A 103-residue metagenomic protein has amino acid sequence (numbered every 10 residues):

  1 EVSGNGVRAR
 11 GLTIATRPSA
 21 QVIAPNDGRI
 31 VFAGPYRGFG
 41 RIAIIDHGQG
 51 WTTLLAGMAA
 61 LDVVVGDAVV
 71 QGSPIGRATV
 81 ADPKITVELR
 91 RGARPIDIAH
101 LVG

Functional and structural regions predicted by a protein language model:
E1, A33-G34, M58-L61, A78 (+1 more regions): Residue-level recognition of beta-strand microenvironments
E1-G40, V70-Q71: Surface-exposed, glycine-biased beta-strand/turn segments
G4, R41-L54: Short, basic/aromatic beta-hairpin or loop at an interaction surface
T16, A24, H47, G57 (+1 more regions): Conserved strand-loop elements at the edges of beta-sheets that form or border functional pockets
R17-S19, D27, P35, D46-G50 (+2 more regions): Solvent-exposed coil/turn segments that connect beta secondary-structure elements in extracytoplasmic/periplasmic
A20-I23, L61-V64, A99: Surface-exposed connector loops and short turns at secondary-structure junctions
A33, G48-G72: Short histidine-centered loop motifs in beta-beta connectors
A43, V65-G103: Conserved, short, structured surface segments that act as functional micro-motifs
